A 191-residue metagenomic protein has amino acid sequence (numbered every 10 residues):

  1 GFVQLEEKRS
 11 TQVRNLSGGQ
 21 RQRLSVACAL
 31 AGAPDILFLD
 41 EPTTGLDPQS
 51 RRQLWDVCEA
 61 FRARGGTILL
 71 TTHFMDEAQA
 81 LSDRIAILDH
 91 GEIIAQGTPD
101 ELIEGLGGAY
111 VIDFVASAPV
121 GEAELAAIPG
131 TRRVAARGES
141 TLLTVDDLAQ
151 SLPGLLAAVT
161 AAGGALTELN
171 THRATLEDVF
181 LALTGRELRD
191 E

Functional and structural regions predicted by a protein language model:
G1-A95: ABC transporter nucleotide-binding domains
V13, E139, H172: Residue-level "edge-of-site" marker
A27, I103, F180-L181: Conserved protein kinase catalytic domain
W55-D146: ABC transporter nucleotide-binding domain
L148-E191: C-terminal coupling/interaction segments
